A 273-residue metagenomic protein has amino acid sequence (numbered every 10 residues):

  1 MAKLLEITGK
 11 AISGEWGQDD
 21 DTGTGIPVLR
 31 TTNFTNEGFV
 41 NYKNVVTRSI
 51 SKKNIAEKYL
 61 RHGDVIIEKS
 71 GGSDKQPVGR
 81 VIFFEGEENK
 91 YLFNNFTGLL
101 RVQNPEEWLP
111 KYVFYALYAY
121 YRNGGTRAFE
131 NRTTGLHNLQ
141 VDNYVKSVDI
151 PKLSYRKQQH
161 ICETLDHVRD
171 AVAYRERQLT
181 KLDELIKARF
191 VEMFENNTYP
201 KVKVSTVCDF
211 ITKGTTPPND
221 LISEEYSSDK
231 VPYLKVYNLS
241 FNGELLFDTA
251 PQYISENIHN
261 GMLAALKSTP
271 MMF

Functional and structural regions predicted by a protein language model:
M1-E15, D149-E163, Y174-T216: Non-catalytic DNA-recognition/assembly elements of restriction-modification systems
A2, W16, K90-G98, T126-R156 (+1 more regions): A short glycine-rich beta-alpha junction/loop motif
A2-Q18, T32-V65, G72, S205-E224 (+1 more regions): Sequence-specific dsDNA recognition surfaces
G25, N94-F96, K230-P232, A250: A generic structural signal for short beta-strands and their flanking turns/coil linkers
R30, A56-Y118, K235-V236, S255-F273: A short beta-sheet element
Y112-Y115, G125, H160: Short, solvent-exposed alpha-helical surface patches in well-structured domains
D166-R169: A specific heptad-register position in long alpha-helical coiled-coils used by two-component signaling proteins
